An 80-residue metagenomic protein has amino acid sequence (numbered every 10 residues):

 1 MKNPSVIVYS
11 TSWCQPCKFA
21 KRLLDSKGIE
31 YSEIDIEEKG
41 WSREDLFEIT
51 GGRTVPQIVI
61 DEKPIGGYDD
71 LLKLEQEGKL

Functional and structural regions predicted by a protein language model:
M1-E30: Local sequence-structure signature of Cys/Sec-based thiol-disulfide redox active-site neighborhoods
T11, G52-V55, Y68: A short, glycine- and basic residue-enriched loop/turn that sits immediately adjacent to a domain's principal
Q15, W41, G66: Short alpha-helical
Y31-E33, P64: Conserved beta-strand scaffold positions in the cores of enzyme catalytic domains, especially in NTP/NDP-utilizing
D35-R53, L80: Thioredoxin-like thiol-disulfide oxidoreductase module
I60-L80: Non-catalytic, surface beta->alpha helical segment in thiol-disulfide oxidoreductase systems
